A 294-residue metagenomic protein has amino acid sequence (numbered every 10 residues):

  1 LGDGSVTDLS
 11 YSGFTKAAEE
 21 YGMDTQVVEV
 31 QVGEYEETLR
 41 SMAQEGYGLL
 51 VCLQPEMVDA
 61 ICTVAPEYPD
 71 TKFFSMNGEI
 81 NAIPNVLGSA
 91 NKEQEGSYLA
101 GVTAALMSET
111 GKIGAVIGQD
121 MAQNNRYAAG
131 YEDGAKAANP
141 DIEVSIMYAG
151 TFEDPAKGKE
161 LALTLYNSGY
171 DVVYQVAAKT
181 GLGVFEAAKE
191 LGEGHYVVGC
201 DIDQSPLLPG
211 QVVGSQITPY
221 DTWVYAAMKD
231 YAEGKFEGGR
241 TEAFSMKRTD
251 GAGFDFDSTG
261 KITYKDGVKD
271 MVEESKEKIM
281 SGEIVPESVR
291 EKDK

Functional and structural regions predicted by a protein language model:
L1-K294: A residue-level marker of the well-folded mature domains of exported/periplasmic proteins
